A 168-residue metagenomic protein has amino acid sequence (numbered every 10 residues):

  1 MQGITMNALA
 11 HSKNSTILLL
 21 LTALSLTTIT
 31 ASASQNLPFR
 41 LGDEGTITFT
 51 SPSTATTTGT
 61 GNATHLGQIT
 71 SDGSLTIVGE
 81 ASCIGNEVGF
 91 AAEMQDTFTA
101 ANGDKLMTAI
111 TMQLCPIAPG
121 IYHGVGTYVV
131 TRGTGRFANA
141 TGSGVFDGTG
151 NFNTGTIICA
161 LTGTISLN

Functional and structural regions predicted by a protein language model:
Q2-M6, I29-L37: Bacterial Sec-dependent N-terminal signal peptides
I4-L18: Bacterial N-terminal signal peptides that target proteins for export
A10-S12, S25, A33, M94: Short stretches within intrinsically disordered, low-complexity N-terminal or propeptide regions
I17-T28: Bacterial N-terminal signal peptides
S32-N168: Beta-strand-enriched cores of mature, soluble protein domains
